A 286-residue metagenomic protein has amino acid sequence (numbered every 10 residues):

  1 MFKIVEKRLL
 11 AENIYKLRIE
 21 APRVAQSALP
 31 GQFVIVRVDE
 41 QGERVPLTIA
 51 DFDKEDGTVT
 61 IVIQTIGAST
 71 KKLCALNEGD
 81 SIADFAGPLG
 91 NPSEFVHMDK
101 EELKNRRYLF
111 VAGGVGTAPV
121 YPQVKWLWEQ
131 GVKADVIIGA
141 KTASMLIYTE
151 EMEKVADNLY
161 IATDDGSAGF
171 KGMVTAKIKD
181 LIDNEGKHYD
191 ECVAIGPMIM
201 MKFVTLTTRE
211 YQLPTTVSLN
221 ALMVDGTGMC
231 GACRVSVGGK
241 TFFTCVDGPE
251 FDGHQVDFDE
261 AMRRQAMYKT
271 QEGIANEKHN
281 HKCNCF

Functional and structural regions predicted by a protein language model:
M1-D80: Ferredoxin-reductase
V36, D84-F85, V235: A generic structural signal for residues embedded in beta-strands
D39, G87-P88, G238: Short, surface-exposed secondary-structure boundary micro-motifs
G42-D51, L89-K100, C245: Short, Lys/Arg- and Gly-enriched loop/turn segments at beta-strand edges
K71-L222: FNR/FR-type flavoprotein reductase catalytic core
P119, M198-I199, N220-E250, H279-F286: Local cysteine-cluster metal-coordination motifs and their immediate loop/turn environment, predominantly Fe-S cluster
K154, F243-D247, F251-F286: Short Fe-S-cluster ligation motifs
